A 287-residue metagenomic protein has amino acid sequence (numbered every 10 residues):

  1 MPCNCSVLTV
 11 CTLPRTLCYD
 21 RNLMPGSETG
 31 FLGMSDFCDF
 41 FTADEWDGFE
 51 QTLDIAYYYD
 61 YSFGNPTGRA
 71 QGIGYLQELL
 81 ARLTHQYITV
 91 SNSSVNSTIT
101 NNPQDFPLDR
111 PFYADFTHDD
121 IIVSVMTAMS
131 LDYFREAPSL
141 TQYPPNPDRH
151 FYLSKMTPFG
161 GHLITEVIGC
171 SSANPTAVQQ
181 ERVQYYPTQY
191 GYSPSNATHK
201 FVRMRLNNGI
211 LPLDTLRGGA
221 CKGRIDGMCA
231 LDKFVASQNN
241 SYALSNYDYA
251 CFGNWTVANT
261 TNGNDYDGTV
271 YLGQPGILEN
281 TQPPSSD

Functional and structural regions predicted by a protein language model:
M1-Y113, T117-D287: Signature for phosphate-centric chemistry
